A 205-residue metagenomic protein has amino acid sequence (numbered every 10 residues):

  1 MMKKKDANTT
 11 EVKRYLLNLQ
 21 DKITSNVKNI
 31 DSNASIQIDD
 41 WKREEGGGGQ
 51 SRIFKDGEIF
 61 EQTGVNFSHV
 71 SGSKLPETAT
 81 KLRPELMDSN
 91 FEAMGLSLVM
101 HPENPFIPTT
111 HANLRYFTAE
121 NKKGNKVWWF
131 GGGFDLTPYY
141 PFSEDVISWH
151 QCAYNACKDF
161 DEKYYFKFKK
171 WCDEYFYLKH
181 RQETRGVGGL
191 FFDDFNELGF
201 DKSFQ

Functional and structural regions predicted by a protein language model:
M1-L17, L136-Q151: An N-terminal domain-start capping segment
K3-R83, F200-Q205: Gly/Pro-rich turn-and-neighbor structural signature
D21-S25, N29, N33, P105 (+2 more regions): Secondary-structure boundary elements
K28, S32, D39, K81-R83 (+5 more regions): Generic preference for flexible, low-structure residues
I38-D40, P84-M87, F106, D161-Y164: N-terminal start-of-chain detector that recognizes signal peptides and the immediate post-cleavage beginning
S51-W129: Internal mixed beta-strand/loop scaffold within catalytic domains of large alpha/beta enzymes
K123-Q205: Long, contiguous internal "core" modules enriched in hydrophobic/ aromatic residues
